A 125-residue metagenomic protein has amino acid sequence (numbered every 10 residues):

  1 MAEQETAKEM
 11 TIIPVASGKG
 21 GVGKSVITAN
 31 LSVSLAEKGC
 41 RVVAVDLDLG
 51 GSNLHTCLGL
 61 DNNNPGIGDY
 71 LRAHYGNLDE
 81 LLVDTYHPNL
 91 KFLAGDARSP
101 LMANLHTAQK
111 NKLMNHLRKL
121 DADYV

Functional and structural regions predicted by a protein language model:
A2-E3, L81: Short beta-strand/turn micro-motifs at beta-sheet edges
E3-L47: Walker A/P-loop phosphate-binding motif and the immediately C-terminal alpha-helix
V42, D123-Y124: Hydrophobic "anchor" residues on beta-strands that sit immediately upstream of conserved functional sites
L47-D123: P-loop/Walker-type NTP enzyme "switch/lid" segment
